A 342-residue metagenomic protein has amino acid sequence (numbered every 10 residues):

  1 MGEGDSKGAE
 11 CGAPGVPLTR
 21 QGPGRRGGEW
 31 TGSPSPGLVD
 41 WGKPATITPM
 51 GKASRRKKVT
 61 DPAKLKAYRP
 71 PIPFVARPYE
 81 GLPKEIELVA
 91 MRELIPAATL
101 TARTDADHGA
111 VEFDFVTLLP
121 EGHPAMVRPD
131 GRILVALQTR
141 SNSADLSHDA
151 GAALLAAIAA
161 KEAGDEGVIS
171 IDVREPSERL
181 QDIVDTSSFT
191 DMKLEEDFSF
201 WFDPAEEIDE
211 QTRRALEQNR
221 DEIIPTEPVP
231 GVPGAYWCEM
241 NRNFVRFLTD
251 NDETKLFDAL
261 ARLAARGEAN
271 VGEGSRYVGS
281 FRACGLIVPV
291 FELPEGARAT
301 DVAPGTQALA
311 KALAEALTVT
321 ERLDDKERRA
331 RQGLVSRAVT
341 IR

Functional and structural regions predicted by a protein language model:
D40, T46-F198: N-terminal membrane-targeting/anchoring modules of bacterial envelope and secretion proteins
D165-E239: Surface-exposed beta-loop interaction hotspot
N251-A283: Short, internal acidic amphipathic alpha-helical interface segments that mediate docking to partner proteins
G274-R342: Alpha-helical oligomerization segments
